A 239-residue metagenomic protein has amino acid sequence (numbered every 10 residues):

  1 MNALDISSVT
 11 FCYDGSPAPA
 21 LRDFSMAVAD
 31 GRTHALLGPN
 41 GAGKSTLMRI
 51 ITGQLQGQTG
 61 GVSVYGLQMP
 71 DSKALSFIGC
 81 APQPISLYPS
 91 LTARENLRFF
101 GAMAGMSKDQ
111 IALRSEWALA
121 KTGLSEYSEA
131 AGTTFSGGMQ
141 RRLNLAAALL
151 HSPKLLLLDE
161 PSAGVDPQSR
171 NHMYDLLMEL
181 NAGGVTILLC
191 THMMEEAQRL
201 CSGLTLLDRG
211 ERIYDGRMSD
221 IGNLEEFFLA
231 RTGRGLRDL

Functional and structural regions predicted by a protein language model:
M1-I6, T10-D23: A short, flexible loop at the N-terminus of ABC-type nucleotide-binding domains that lies
T52: Helix-to-loop junction immediately C-terminal to a conserved catalytic motif
G60-A74, Y214-G216: Conserved ABC transporter NBD signature motif
R98, A102, D109-Y127: Conserved ABC ATPase "signature" region
A131-F135: Conserved ABC ATPase signature
L156-D159: Catalytic Walker B motif of ABC-type/P-loop ATPase nucleotide-binding domains
